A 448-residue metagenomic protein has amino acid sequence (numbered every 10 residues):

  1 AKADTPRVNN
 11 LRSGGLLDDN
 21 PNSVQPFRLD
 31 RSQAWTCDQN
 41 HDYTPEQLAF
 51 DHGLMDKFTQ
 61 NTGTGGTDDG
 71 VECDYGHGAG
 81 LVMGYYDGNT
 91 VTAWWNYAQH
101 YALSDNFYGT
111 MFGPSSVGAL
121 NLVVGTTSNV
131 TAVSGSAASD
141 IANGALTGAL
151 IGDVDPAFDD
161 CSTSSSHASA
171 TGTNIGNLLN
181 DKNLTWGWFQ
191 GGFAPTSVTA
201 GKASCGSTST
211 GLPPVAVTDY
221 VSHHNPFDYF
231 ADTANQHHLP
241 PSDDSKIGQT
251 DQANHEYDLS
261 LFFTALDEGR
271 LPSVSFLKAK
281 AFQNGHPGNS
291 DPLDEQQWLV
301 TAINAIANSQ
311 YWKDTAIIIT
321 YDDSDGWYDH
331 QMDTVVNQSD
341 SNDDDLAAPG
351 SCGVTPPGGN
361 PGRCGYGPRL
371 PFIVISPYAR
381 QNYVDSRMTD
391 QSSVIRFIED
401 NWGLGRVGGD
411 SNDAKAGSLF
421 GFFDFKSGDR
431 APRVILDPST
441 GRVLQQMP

Functional and structural regions predicted by a protein language model:
A1-P448: N-terminal pro-sequences and low-complexity stem/linker regions of secreted or lumenal proteins
